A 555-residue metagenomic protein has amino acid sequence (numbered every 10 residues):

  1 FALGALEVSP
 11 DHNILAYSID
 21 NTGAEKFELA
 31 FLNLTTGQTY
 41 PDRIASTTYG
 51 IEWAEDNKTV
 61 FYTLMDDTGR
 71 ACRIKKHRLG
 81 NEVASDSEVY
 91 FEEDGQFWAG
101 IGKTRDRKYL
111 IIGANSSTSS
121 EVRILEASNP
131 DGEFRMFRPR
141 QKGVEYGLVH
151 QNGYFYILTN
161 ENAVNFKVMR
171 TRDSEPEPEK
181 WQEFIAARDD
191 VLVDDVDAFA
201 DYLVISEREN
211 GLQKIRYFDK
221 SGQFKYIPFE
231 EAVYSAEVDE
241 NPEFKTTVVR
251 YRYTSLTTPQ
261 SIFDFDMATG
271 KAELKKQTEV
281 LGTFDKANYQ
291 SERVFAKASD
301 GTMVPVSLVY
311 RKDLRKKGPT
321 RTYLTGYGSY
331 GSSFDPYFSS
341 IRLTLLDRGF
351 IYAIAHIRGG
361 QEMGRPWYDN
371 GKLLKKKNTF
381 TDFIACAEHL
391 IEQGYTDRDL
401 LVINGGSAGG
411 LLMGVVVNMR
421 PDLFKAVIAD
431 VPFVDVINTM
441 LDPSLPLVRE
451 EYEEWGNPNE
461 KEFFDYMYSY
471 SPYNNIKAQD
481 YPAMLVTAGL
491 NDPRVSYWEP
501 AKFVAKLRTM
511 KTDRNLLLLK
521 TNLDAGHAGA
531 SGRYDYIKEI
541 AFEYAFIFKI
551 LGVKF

Functional and structural regions predicted by a protein language model:
F1, D42-S46, Y90-D94, F137-Q141 (+2 more regions): Surface loop/turn motifs at the tips and blade-to-blade linkers of beta-strand repeat domains
F1-A2, I19-E28, R43-T47, T63-R73 (+6 more regions): A flexible loop/linker signature enriched in serine peptidases of the S9 family
F1-E7, S18, F97-H150, D194-D195 (+7 more regions): Non-catalytic accessory segments flanking enzyme active sites
F1-S9, I19-E25, T35-Y40, E230 (+7 more regions): Cap/lid segment of the alpha/beta-hydrolase catalytic domain
H12-A16, V60, L110, F155-I157 (+2 more regions): Hydrophobic beta-strand positions that form the internal "hydrophobic ladder" of WD40/Gbeta-like beta-propeller blades
N33-G37, R78-E82, E126-P130, R172-P176 (+2 more regions): Short loop/turn segments that connect beta-strands within beta-propeller blades
L34, T39-R43, T47-D67: Hydrophobic or amphipathic alpha-helical targeting/insertion segments
I354-F555: Active-site-proximal cap/loop segments of hydrolase catalytic domains
